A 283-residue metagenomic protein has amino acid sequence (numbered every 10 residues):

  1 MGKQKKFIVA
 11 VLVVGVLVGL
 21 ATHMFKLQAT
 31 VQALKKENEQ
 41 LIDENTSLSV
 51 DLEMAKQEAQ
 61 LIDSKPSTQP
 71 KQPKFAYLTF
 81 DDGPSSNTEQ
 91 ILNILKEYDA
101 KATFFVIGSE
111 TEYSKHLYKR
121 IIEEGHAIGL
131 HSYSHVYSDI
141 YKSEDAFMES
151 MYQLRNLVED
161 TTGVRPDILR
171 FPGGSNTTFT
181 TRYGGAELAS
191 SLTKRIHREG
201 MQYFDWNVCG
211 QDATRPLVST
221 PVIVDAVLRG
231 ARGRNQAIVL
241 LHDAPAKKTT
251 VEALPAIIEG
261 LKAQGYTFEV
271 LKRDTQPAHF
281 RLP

Functional and structural regions predicted by a protein language model:
M1-T68, Q72-A76, N93-A102, N207 (+1 more regions): Terminal accessory/targeting
K5-I8, L12-G15, I121, G125 (+2 more regions): Membrane-targeting and insertion segments and their boundary/processing signals
E53-R165, Q276: Active-site beta->alpha N-cap acidic-glycine motif
T103-F105, G129, R170, F204 (+1 more regions): Structural detector of well-ordered beta-strand residues that form the stable sheet scaffold of enzyme domains
H135-L240, A244-G260, Y266, R273 (+1 more regions): Catalytic domains of cell-wall/extracellular-matrix polysaccharide-remodeling enzymes, centered on de-N-acetylation
